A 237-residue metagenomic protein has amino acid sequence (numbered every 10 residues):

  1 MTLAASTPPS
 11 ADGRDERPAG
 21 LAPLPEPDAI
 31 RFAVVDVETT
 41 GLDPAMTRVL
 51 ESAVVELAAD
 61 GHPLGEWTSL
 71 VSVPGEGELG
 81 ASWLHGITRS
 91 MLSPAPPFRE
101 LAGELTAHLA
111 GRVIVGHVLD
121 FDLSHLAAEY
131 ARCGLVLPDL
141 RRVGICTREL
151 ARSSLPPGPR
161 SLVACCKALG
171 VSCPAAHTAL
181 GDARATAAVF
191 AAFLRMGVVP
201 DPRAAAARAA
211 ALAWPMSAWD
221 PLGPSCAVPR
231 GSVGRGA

Functional and structural regions predicted by a protein language model:
M1-T2, D182: Short, intrinsically disordered, low-complexity terminal segments
T2-L24, A188-A237: Acidic two-metal-ion nuclease catalytic site recognized across multiple nuclease folds, prominently DnaQ/RNase D-T
T2-R141, P156-A176: Conserved non-catalytic scaffold segment of RNase H-like nuclease domains
V35-V37, I145, G181: Active-site flanking residues adjacent to catalytic metal/cofactor-binding acidic residues
E100, R148, A183-R184: Short secondary-structure boundary/hinge segments and terminal tails
L126, L150, T186-F190: Buried hydrophobic packing segments
G144-P156: Short, flexible loop segments at boundaries between secondary-structure elements
T178-A192: Acidic, divalent-metal-coordinating active-site segment for phosphoryl/phosphodiester hydrolysis, typified by short
